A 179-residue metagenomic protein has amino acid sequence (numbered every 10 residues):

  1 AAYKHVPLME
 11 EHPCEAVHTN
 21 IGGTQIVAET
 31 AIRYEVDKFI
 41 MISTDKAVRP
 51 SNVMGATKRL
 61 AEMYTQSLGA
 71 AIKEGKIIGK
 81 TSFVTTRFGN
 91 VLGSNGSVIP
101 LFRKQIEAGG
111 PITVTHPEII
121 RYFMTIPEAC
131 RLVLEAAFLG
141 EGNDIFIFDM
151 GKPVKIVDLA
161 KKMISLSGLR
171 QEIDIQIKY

Functional and structural regions predicted by a protein language model:
A2: Short glycine-/small-residue-rich Rossmann-like dinucleotide-binding loops
H5-M63, S67, K73: Conserved Rossmann-fold NAD(P)-dependent oxidoreductase catalytic core, especially the SDR/UDP-sugar
C14, G22, K46, G89-V91 (+3 more regions): Short, glycine-/Ser/Thr-/acidic-enriched flexible segments
A31, A136-A137: Hydrophobic pocket-lining residues that define ligand/cofactor binding sites across diverse proteins
V53-T57, V91, T125-I126: The catalytic Tyr-centered alpha-helix of NAD(P)H-dependent dehydrogenases
Q66-S97, L101-I120, D144-I145, I173 (+1 more regions): Conserved beta-loop-beta element that borders a ligand/cofactor-binding pocket
S94-L101, T115-E135, K155-K162: Substrate-positioning beta->alpha
L139-Y179: Mid/C-terminal beta-alpha module of Rossmann-like enzyme folds, strongest in SDR-family dehydrogenases/epimerases
